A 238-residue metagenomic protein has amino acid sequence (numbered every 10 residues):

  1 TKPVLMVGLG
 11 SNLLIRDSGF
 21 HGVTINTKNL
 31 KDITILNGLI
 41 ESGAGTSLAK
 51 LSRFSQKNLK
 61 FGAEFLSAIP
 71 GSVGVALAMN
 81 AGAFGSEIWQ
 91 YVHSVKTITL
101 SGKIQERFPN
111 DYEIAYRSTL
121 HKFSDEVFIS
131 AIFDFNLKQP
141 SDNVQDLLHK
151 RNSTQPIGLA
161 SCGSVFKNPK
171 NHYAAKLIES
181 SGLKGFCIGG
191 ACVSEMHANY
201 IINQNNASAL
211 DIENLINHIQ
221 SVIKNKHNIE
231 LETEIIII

Functional and structural regions predicted by a protein language model:
T1-V73: Anion-binding (especially nucleotide phosphate/pyrophosphate-binding) glycine-rich loop and adjoining beta-alpha core
K2, V7-L9, Y91, L159-A160 (+1 more regions): Short, basic and Ser/Thr-rich N-terminal targeting/leader segments
S11-I15, L48, G74-A78, G85-I88 (+2 more regions): Short, flexible micro-motifs
L13, I98-N217, S221-I238: Phosphate/pyrophosphate- and phosphate-bearing ligand-binding catalytic cores of soluble enzymes
L14-D32, A78-F108, F123-S130: Structural signature of FAD isoalloxazine-binding scaffolds in flavoprotein oxidoreductases
T34, E64, K96, I235-I236: Residues embedded in well-ordered beta-strands within globular domains across many folds
A49, M79-G82, D111-Y116: Short acidic (Asp/Glu) patches
Q56-N58, G62-H93, T99, S161: A gly/ser-rich beta-alpha-beta helix-loop segment of oxidoreductase catalytic cores
